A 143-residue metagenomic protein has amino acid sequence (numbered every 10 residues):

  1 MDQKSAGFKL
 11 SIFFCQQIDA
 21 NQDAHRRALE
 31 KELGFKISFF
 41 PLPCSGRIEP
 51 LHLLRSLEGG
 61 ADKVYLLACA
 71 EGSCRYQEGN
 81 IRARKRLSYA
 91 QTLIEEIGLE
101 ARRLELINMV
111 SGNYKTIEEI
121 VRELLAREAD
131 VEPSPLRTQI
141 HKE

Functional and structural regions predicted by a protein language model:
M1-E143: Iron-sulfur-associated redox domains of electron-transfer enzymes in respiratory and anaerobic energy metabolism
